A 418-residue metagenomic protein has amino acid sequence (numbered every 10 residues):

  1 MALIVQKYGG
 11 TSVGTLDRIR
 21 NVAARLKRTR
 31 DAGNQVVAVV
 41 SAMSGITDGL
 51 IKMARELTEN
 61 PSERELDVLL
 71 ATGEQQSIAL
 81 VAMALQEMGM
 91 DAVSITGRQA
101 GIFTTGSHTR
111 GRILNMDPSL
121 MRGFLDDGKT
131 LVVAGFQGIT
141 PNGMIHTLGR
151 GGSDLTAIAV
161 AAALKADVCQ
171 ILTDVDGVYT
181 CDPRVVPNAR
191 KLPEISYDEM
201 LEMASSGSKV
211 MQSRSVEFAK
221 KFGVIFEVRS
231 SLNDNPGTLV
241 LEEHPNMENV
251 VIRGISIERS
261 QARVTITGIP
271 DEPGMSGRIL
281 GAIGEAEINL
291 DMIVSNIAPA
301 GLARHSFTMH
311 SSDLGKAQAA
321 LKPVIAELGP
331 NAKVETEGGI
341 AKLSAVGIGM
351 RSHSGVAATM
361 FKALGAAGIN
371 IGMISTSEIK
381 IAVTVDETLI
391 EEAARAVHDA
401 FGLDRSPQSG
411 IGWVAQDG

Functional and structural regions predicted by a protein language model:
M1-V216, V385-D386, R405, I411-G418: Nucleotide/pyrophosphate-binding catalytic subdomain
N34, M90, V224, I288 (+1 more regions): Short phosphate-binding/catalytic loops that engage adenosine nucleotides
V40-D48, Y179, V228-N246, G301-L302 (+1 more regions): Terminal amphipathic helices with adjacent charged low-complexity linkers/tails
V168-L172, F226-V228, D291, G372-M373: Short hydrophobic alpha-helical runs that function as membrane-insertion/retention elements
Q212, G223-R229: Acidic/polar loop patches that form or flank catalytic/metal-binding clefts of enzymes that bind anionic ligands
A219: Acidic-aromatic/histidine active-site loop/patch
G237-G418: A conserved regulatory-domain signal marking ACT and ACT-like small-molecule sensing domains and adjacent regulatory
